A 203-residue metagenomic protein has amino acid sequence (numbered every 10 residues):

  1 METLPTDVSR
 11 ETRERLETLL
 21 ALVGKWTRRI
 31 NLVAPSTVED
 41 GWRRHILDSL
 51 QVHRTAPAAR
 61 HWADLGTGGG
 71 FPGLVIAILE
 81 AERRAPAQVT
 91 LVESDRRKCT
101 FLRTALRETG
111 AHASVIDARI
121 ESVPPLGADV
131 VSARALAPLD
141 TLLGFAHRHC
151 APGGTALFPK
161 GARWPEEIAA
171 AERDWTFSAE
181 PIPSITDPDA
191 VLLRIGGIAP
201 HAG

Functional and structural regions predicted by a protein language model:
M1-A63, R96-A111: Class I SAM-dependent transferase core
L50-A133: Conserved SAM/SAH cofactor-binding pocket of Class I
P57, A151, E172: Short conserved AdoMet
P86-A87, P152-G154: A short helix->loop->beta-strand "cap" motif at the edges of active sites that frequently abuts
L136, D140-L143: Alpha-helical transmembrane segments of helical membrane proteins, especially in multi-pass transport, channel
L143-G153: A short glycine-rich, Lys/Arg-flanked "PGG" loop and its adjoining helix->strand segment in the class I
G153-W164: Conserved beta-strand signature within the Rossmann-like core of class I S-adenosyl-L-methionine
R163-G203: Active-site capping/gating segments
